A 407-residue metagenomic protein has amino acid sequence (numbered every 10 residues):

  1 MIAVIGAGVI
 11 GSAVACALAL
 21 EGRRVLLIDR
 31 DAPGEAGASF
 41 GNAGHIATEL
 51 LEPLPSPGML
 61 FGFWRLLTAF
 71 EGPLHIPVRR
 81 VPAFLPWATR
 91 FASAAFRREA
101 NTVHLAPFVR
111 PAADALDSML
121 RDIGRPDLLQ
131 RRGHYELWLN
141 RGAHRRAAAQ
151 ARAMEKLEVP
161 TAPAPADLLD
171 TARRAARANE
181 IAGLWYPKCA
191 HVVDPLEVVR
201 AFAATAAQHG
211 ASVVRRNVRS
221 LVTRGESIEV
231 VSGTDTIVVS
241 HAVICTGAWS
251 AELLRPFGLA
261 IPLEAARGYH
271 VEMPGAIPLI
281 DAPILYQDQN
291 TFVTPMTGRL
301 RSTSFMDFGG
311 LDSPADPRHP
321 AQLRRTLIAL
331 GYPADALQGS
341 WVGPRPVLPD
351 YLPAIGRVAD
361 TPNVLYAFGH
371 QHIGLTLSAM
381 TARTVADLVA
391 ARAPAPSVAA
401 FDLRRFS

Functional and structural regions predicted by a protein language model:
M1-L27: N-terminal Rossmann-like FAD-binding beta1-loop-alpha1 element of flavoenzymes
L20-F40: Glycine-rich FAD pyrophosphate-binding loop
N42-H45, L50, L54-A92, S220-S227 (+1 more regions): Active-site substrate-recognition segment that forms the wall of the catalytic cavity or substrate channel
L85-A204: Rossmann-like flavin
L137, R141-G142, P165-R173, A265-A266 (+3 more regions): Flavin (FAD/FMN) cofactor-binding core of flavoprotein oxidoreductases
A166-R173, H191, V214-I228: A conserved short coil-to-beta-strand element within the FAD-binding core of flavoproteins
